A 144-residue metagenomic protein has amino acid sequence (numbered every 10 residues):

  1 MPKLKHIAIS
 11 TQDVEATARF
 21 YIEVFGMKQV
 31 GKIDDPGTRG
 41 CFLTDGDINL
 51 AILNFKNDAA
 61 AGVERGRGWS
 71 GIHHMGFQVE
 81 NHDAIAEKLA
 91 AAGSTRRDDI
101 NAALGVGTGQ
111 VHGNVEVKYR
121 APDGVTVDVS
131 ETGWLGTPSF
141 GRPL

Functional and structural regions predicted by a protein language model:
M1-A16, I72-F77, S130-L144: N-terminal beta-strand motif that seeds the catalytic metal site of vicinal oxygen chelate
K3-Q12, C41-T44, V63-A91, V115-R120: Vicinal oxygen chelate
A8, K28-D35, D98-N101, E131-W134: Conserved catalytic-core motifs of GNAT/GCN5-like acyltransferases
S10-L50, F55-K56: Core segments of cupin and vicinal oxygen chelate
D58-G62, L135-P138: A short local loop/turn or secondary-structure capping micro-motif enriched for an aromatic residue
A61-R65, L104-V106: Short, P/G- and charge-enriched loop/turn segments at secondary-structure junctions
A86-L144: Vicinal oxygen chelate
